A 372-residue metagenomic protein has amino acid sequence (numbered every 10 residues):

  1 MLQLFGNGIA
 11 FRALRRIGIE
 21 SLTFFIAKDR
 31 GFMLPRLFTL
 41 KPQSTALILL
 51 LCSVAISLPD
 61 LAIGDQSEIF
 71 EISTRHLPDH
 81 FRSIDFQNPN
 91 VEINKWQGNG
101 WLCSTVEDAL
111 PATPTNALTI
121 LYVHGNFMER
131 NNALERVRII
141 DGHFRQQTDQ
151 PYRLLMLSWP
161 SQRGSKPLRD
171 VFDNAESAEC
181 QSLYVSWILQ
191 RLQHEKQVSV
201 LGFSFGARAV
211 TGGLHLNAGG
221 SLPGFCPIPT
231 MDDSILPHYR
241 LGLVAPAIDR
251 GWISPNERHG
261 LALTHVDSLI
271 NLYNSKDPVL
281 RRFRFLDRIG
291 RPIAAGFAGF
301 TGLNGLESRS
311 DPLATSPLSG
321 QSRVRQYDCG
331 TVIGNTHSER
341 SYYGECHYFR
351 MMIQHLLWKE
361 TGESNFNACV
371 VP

Functional and structural regions predicted by a protein language model:
M1-L40: N-terminal secretory signal peptides that target proteins for export/translocation
A46-A55: Bacterial N-terminal signal peptides
S57, A62-G64: Boundary at the C-terminal end of the N-terminal hydrophobic targeting segment
D65-A109, N126-F127, L134, R138 (+2 more regions): Lipolytic serine-hydrolase domain surface
A112-N116: Glycine-rich phosphate/diphosphate-binding loops that line cofactor/substrate pockets in enzymes
L118-G125: Short beta-strand element of the alpha/beta-hydrolase
V198-V200: Surface-exposed patches in mature extracellular/periplasmic domains of secreted proteins
G202, G206, V210: Gly/Ala-rich beta-loop-alpha elbow adjacent to hydrolase catalytic centers
